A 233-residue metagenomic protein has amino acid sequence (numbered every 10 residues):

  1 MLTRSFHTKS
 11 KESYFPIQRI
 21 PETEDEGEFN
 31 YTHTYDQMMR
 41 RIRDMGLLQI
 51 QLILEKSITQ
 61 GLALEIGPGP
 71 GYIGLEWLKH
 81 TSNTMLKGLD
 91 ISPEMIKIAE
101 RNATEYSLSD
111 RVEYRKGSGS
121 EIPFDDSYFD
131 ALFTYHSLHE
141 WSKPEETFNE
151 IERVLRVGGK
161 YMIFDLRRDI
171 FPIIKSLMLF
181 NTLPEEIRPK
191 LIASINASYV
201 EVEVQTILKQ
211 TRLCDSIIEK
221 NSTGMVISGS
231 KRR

Functional and structural regions predicted by a protein language model:
L2-I58, E76: Conserved class I S-adenosyl-L-methionine
Y14-R19, F164-I227: C-terminal alpha-helical "lid/dimerization" subdomain adjacent to the S-adenosyl-L-methionine
Q60-L62: Nucleotide donor/acceptor-binding cores
L64, P70-E121: Class I SAM-dependent methyltransferase SAM/SAH-binding core
S120-A131: A short acidic, Gly/Pro-enriched loop at the edge of an enzyme's catalytic core that lines a small-molecule cofactor
A131-K143: A short SAM/SAH-binding and catalytic strip from SAM-dependent methyltransferases
E145-V157: A short glycine-rich, Lys/Arg-flanked "PGG" loop and its adjoining helix->strand segment in the class I
I227-R233: C-terminal lobe and adjacent flexible extensions of AdoMet/dcAdoMet transferase-like proteins
